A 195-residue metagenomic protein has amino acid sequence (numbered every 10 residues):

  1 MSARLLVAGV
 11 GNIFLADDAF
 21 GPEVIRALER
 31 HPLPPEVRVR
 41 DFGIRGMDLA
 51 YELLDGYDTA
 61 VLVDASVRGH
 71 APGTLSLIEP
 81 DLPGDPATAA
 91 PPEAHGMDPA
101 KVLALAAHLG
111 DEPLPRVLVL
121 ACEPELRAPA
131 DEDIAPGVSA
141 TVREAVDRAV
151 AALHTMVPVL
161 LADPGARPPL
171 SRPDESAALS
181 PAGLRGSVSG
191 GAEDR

Functional and structural regions predicted by a protein language model:
M1-S2, V10, G110, V138: Hydrophobic alpha-helical segments and their boundary regions
S2-A8, I13-D85: Nucleotide and nucleotide-moiety/phosphate-recognizing core
L6-A8, D18, R40-G43, H70 (+5 more regions): Generic detector of intrinsically disordered, low-complexity, polar/charged segments
G9-V10, H70-G73, P92, P129 (+2 more regions): Residue-level signal for pocket-adjacent positions within structured domains
A16, A90, A94, G137 (+1 more regions): Short alpha-helix boundary/capping segments
P35-E36, S66-G69, A87-P91, R148-M156: Short, surface-exposed, polar/charged, turn-prone segments marking secondary-structure boundaries
S66-R116: Helix-loop-strand module that forms the ligand-binding subsite of alpha/beta enzymes
P99-R195: Phosphate-binding/catalytic loops
